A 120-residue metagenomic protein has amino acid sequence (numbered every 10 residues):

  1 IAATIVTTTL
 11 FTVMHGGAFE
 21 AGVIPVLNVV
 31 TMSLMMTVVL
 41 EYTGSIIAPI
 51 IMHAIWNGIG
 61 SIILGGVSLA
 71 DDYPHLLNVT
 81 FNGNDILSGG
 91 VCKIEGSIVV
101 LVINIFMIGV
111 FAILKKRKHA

Functional and structural regions predicted by a protein language model:
I1-A120: Transmembrane helix-loop-helix hairpins at the membrane interface of multi-pass integral membrane proteins
